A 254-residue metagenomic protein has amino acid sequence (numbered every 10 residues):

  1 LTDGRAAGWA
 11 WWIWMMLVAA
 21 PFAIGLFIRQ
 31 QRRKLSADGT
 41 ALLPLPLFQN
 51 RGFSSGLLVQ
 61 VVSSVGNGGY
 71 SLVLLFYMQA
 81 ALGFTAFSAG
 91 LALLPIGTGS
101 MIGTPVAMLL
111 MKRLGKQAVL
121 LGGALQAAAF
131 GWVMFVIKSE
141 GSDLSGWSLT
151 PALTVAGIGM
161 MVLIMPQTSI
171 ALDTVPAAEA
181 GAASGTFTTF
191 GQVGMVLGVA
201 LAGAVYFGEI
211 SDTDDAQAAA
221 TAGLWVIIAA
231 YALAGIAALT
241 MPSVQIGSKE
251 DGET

Functional and structural regions predicted by a protein language model:
L1-W14: Phenylalanine-glycine-rich, low-complexity intrinsically disordered regions, typified by the FG/GLFG repeat domains
W12-W14, A23, A37-Q245: 12-transmembrane solute porter fold
V18-A19, R32-L43, G247-T254: Flexible cytoplasmic inter-helical loops of multi-pass small-molecule transporters
F22-Q31: Transmembrane alpha-helical segments that form the membrane-embedded catalytic/substrate-channel core of multi-pass
